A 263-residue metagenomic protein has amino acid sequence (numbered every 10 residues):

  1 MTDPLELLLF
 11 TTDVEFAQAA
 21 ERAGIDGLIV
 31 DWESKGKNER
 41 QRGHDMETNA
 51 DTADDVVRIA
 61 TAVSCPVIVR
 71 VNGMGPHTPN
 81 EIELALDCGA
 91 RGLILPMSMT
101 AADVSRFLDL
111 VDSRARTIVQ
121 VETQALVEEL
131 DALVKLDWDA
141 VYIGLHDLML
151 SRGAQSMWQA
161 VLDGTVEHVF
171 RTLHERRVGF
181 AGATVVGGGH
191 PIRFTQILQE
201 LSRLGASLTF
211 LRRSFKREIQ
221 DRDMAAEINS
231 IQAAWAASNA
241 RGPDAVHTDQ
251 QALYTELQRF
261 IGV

Functional and structural regions predicted by a protein language model:
M1-C65, M74-P76, E256-V263: Conserved N-terminal beta1-alpha1 strand-loop-helix module at the mouth
L5-T11, L28-V30, V67-V71, L93-L95 (+4 more regions): Hydrophobic faces of well-ordered beta-strands that scaffold small-molecule active sites in alpha/beta enzyme cores
V14-R22, P76-C88, D103, Q124-D137 (+1 more regions): Catalytic cores of alpha/beta
A23-L28, L86-G92, V111-T117, K135-Y142 (+1 more regions): Glycine-enriched alpha-helix->loop->beta-strand junction motifs that scaffold or abut catalytic
D31, G36-R42, M149, V161 (+1 more regions): Active-site pocket-lining/capping segments in soluble small-molecule metabolic enzymes
G36-I59, G75-P79, P96-A115, A125-D131 (+3 more regions): Active-site-adjacent beta->alpha loops and helix N-cap segments on the catalytic face of soluble alpha/beta enzymes
R58-P66, V169-V178, L204: A structural motif corresponding to the C-terminal end of an alpha-helix and its immediate exit/capping segment
C65-P96: Glycine/small-residue-rich loop that forms an oxyanion/phosphate-binding "nest" at active or ligand-binding sites
